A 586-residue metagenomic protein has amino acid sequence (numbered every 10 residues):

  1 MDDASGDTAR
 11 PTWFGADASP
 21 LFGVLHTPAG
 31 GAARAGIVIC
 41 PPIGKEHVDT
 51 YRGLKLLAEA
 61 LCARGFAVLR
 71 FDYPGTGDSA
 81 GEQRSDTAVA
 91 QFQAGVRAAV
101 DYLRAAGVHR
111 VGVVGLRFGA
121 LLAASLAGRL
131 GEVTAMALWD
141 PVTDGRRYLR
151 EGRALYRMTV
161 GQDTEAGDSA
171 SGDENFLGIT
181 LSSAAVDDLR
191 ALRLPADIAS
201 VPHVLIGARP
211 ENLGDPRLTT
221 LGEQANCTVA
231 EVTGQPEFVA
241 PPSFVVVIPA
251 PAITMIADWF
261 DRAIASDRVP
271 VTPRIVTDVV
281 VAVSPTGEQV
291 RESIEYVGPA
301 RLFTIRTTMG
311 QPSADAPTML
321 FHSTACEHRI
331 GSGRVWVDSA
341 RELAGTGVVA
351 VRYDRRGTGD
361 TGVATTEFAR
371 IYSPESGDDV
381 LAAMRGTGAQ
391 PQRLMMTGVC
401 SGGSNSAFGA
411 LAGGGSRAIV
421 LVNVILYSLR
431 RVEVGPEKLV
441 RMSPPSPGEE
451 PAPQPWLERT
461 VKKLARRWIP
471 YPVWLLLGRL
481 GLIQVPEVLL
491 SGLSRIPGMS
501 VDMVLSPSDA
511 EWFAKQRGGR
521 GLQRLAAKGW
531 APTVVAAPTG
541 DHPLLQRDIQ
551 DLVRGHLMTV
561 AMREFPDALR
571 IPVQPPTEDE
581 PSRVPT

Functional and structural regions predicted by a protein language model:
M1-A35, D258, R262-P317, Q546: N-terminal cap/lid segment of alpha/beta-hydrolase-fold proteins
G6, P11-W13, V24, C62 (+4 more regions): Terminal, non-globular segments
T27-D72, Y102, G310-D354: Short, surface-exposed "cap/lid" segments of acyl-processing enzymes
D72-T87, G357-A369: Glycine-rich "HGGG/HGxG" loop immediately N-terminal to the catalytic nucleophile of the alpha/beta-hydrolase
S85-A105, E367-A389: Alpha/beta-hydrolase active-site loop
T87, L130-A257, G413-R554, L569 (+1 more regions): The alpha/beta-hydrolase serine catalytic core
V114-A123, D140, T397-S406: Gly/Ala-rich beta-loop-alpha elbow adjacent to hydrolase catalytic centers
S125-R129, F408-A412: Active-site signature of alpha/beta-hydrolase-fold catalytic machinery across serine- and Asp/Cys-nucleophile hydrolases
